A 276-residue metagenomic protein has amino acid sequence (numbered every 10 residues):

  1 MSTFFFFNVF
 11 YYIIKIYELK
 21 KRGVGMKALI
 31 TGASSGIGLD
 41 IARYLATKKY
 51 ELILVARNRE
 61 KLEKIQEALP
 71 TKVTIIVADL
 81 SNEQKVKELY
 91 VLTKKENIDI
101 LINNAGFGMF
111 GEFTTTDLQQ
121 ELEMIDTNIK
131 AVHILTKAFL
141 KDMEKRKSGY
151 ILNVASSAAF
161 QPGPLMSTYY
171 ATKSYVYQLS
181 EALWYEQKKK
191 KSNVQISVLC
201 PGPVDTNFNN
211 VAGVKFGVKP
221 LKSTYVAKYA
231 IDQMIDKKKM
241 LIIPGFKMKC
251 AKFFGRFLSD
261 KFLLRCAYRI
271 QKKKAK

Functional and structural regions predicted by a protein language model:
S34-S35: Conserved glycine-rich cofactor-binding loop
K48-K64: Conserved glycine-rich Rossmann-like NAD(P)H-binding loop of the short-chain dehydrogenase/reductase
N104-M109: Conserved NAD(P)H cofactor-binding loop of Rossmann-fold oxidoreductase domains
E112-F113, Q120-I125: Substrate-binding pocket helix/loop in short-chain dehydrogenase/reductase
T136, T172: Active-site helix of classical SDR
S156: Residue(s) in the substrate-gating loop at a strand-loop-helix junction that position the organic substrate next
V198, K215-K252: C-terminal helical subdomain
